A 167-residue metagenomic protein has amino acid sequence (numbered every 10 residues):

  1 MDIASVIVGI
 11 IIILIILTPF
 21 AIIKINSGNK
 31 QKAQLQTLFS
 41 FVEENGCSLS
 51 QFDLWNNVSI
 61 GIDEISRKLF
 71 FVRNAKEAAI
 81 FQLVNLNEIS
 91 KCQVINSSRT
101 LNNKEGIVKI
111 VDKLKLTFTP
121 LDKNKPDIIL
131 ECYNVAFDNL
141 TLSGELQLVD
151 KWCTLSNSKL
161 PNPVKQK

Functional and structural regions predicted by a protein language model:
I3-L69: Anionic N-terminal interaction surfaces
I13-I15, F71, V94, P120 (+1 more regions): Hydrophobic side chains in beta-strands
N56-V58, I80, L114: Residue-level marker for the onset of beta-strands and adjacent loop->beta junctions in well-ordered domains
I60-G61, F70-F71, K115-T119: Short, hydrophobic/aromatic-rich beta-strand segments within well-structured domains
K68-V111: Phosphoinositide-binding peripheral membrane targeting modules
N96-K167: Acidic, Ser/Thr- and proline-rich intrinsically disordered linker/docking segments of eukaryotic scaffolds
